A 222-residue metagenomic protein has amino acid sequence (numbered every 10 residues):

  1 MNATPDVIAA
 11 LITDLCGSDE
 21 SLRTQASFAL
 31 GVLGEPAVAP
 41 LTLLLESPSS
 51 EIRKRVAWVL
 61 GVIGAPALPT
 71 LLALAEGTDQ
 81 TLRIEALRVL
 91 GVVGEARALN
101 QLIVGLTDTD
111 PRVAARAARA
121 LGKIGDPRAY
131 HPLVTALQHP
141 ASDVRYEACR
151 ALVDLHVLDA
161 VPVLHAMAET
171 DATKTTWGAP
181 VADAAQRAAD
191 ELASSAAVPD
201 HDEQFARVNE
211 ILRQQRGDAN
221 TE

Functional and structural regions predicted by a protein language model:
M1-P36, L43, I211-E222: N-terminal alpha-helical scaffold/docking segments in eukaryotic complex subunits
N2-D14, E35-E46, A65-E76, E95-T107 (+3 more regions): Amphipathic alpha-helical scaffolding segments comprising HEAT/armadillo-like alpha-solenoid repeats
S18-D19, P48-S49, T78-D79, T109-D110 (+3 more regions): Short inter-helical turns and helix N-cap capping residues of alpha-solenoid HEAT/ARM repeat scaffolds
L30, V161, A168, A182-A185 (+1 more regions): Heptad-repeat amphipathic alpha-helical coiled-coil interaction surface used for oligomerization/assembly
R187, E191-E222: Terminal, low-structured helical/coil segments at or just beyond the last alpha-helical repeat
